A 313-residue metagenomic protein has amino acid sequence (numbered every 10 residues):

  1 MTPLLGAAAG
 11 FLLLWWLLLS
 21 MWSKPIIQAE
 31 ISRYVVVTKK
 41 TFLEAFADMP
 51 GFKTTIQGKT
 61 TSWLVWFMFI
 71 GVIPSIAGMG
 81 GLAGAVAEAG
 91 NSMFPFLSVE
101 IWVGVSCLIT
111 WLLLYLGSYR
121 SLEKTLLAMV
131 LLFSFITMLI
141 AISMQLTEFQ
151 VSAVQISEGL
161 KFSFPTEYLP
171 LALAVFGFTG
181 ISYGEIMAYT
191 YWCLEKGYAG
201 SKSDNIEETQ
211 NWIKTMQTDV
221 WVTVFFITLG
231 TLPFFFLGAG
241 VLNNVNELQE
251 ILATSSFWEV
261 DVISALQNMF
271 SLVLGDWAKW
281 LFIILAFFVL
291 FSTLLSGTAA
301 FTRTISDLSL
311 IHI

Functional and structural regions predicted by a protein language model:
M1-S20, D261-Q267: Transmembrane helix-boundary motif of multi-pass solute transporters/channels
W16-G51, F67-P74: Juxtamembrane transmembrane-helix boundary signature
W22, T55-I73, V103-V105, P165-F176 (+3 more regions): Select transmembrane alpha-helical segments in multipass membrane proteins
K24-V37, C193-L194, S201, F225-S264: Extracellular/periplasmic helix-exit of transmembrane alpha-helices
G58-P95, L290-D307: Hydrophobic transmembrane alpha-helices that form the core helical bundles of multi-pass secondary transporters
V65-M68, S92-Y115, L131-I142: Transmembrane alpha-helical segments of multi-pass small-molecule transport proteins
L131-F164, A172-Y191: Hydrophobic alpha-helical segments and their helix-loop junctions in multi-pass secondary transporters
I311-I313: Conserved small/polar residues in nucleotide/adenosyl-binding loops
